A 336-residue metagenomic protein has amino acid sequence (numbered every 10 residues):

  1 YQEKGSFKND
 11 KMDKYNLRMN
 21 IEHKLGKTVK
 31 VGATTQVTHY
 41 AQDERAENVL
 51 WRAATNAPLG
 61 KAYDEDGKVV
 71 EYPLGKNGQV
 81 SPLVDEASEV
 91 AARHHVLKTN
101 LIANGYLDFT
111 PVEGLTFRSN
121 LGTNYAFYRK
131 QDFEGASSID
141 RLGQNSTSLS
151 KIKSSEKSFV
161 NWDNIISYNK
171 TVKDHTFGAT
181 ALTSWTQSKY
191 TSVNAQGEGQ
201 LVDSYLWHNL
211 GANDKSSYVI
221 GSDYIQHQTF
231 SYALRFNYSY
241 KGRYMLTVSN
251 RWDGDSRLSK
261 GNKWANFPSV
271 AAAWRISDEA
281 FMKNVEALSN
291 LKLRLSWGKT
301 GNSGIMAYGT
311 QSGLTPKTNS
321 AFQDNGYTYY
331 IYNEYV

Functional and structural regions predicted by a protein language model:
Y1-E3, L246-D255, W297: Transmembrane beta-strand segments that form the barrel wall of outer-membrane beta-barrel proteins
G5-D10, N16, N20-N100, R118-F230 (+2 more regions): Surface-exposed loop/interface segments of Gram-negative outer-membrane beta-barrel transport/assembly proteins
L17-M19, S119, W162, F230-F236 (+4 more regions): Extended, hydrophobic alpha-helical segments in both membrane/secreted and soluble proteins
N20, N104-Y106, T110, I165-S167 (+3 more regions): Outer-membrane beta-barrel architecture
G26, T110-V112, K241: Residue-level recognition of beta-strand termini and adjacent short loop/turns
L115: An active-site-proximal structural segment forming one wall of the substrate-binding cleft that immediately precedes
K260-A265: Short glycine/threonine-rich loop-to-helix capping motif typified by GTGT followed within a few residues by an Asp-Pro
